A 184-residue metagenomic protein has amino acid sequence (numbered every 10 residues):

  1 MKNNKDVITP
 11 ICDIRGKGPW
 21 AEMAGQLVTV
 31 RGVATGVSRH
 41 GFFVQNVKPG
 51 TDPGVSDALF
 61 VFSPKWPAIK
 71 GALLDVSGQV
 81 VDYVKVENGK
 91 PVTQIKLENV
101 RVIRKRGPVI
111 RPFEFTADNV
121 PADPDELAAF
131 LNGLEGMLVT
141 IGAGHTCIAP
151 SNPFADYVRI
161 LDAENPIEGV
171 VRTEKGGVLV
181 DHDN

Functional and structural regions predicted by a protein language model:
M1-N184: Extended non-catalytic accessory segments flanking core domains
